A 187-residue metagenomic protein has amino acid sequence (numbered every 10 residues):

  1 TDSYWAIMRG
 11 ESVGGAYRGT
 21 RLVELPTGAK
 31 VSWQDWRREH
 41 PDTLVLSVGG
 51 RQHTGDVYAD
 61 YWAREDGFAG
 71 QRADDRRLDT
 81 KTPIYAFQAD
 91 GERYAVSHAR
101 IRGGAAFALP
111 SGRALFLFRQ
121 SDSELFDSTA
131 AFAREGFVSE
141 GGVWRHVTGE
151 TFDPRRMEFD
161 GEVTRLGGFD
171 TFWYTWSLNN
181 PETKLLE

Functional and structural regions predicted by a protein language model:
T1-E187: Mid-to-C-terminal functional-domain signal that highlights helix-capping/loop sites within ligand-binding modules
